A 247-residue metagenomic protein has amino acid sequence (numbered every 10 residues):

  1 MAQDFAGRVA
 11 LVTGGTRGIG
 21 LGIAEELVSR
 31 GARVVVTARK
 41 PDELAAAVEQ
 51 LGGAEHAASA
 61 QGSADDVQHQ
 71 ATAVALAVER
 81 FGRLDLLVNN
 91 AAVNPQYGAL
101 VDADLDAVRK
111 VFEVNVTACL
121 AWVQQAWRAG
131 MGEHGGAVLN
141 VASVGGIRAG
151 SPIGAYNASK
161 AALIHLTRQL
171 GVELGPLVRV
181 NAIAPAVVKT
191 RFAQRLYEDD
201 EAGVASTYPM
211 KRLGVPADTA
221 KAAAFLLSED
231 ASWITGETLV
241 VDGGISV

Functional and structural regions predicted by a protein language model:
T16-G18: Conserved glycine-rich cofactor-binding loop
N94-R109, P152-A155, Q194-E198: Conserved mid-core segment of classical short-chain dehydrogenase/reductases
V101-L120, L139, L163: Catalytic Tyr-X3-Lys loop
V123, S159, T167: Active-site helix of classical SDR
R128, G171-P176, S232: Alpha-helical segment proximal to the catalytic Tyr-Lys
S143: Residue(s) in the substrate-gating loop at a strand-loop-helix junction that position the organic substrate next
G175, A182-Y208, D218: A glycine/serine/threonine-rich, flexible loop-to-helix segment that serves as the NAD(P) cofactor-binding "lid"
R212-V241, S246: C-terminal substrate-recognition "lid" of short-chain dehydrogenase/reductases
